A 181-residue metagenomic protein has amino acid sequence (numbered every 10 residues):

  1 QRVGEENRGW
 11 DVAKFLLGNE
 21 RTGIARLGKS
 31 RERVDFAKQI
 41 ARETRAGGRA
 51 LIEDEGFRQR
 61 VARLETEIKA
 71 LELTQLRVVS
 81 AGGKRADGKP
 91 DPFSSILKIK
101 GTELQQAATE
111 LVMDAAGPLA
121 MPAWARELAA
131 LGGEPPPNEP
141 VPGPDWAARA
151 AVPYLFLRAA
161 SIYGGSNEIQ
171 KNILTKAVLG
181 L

Functional and structural regions predicted by a protein language model:
Q1-L71, A160, K176: Glycine-rich beta->alpha junctions and the first turn(s) of the following alpha-helix
R2, N7-L27, L119-L181: Glycine-rich phosphate/cofactor-binding loops in nucleotide/flavin-utilizing enzymes
E5, E53, R63-E67, A86-F93 (+3 more regions): Secondary-structure capping and boundary motifs in well-ordered enzyme cores
W10-A13, I40, T66, L73-L76 (+4 more regions): Tryptophan-centric aromatic hotspots in well-structured domains and transmembrane helices
I52, G56, L73, A107 (+1 more regions): Alpha-helix N-cap and coil->helix boundary residues
K69-P140: C-terminal helix-coil-helix/basic helical segment that borders enzyme active sites and/or dimer interfaces and provides
